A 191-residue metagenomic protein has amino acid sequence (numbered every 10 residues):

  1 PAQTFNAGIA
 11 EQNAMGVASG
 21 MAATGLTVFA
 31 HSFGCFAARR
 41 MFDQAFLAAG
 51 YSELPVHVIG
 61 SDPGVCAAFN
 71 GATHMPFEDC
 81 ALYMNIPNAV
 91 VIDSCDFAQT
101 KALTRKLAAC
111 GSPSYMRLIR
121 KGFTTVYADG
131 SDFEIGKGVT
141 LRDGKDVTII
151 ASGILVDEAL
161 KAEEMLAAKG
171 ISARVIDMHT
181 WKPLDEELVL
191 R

Functional and structural regions predicted by a protein language model:
A2-N6: Short pre-catalytic strand/loop immediately N-terminal to key active-site residues, enriched for Gly-Thr
A10, G20-T148, A173: Conserved thiamine diphosphate
Q12-G16, A38-M41, T100, V156-L160 (+1 more regions): Short glycine/serine/threonine-rich phosphate/pyrophosphate-binding segments that cradle anionic phosphate groups
G34, D62, G153-I154, H179: Residue-level signal for short, function-critical loop segments
G122-F123, L155-D157, T180-P183: Short, catalytically relevant binding-site loops at active-site mouths
V147-K169, A173: Glycine-rich phosphate/diphosphate-binding loop of Rossmann-like nucleotide-binding domains
E164, K169-R191: Generic long, charged, amphipathic alpha-helical segments
